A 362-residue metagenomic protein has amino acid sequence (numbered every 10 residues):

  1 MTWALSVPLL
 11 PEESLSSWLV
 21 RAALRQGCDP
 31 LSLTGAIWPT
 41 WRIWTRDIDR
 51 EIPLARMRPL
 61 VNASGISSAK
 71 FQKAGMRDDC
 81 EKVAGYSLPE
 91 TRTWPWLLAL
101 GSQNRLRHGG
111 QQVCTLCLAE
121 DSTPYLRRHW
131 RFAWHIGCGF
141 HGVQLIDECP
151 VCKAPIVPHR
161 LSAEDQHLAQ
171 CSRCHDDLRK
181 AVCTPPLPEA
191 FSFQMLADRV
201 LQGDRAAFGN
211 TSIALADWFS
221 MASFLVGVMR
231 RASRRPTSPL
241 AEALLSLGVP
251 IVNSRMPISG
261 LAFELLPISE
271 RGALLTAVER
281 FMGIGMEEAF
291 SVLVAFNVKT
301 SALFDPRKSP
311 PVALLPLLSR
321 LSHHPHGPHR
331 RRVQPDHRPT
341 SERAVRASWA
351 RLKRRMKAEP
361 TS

Functional and structural regions predicted by a protein language model:
M1-S362: Basic, alpha-helical nucleic-acid-binding regions used in initiation and control of genome expression
